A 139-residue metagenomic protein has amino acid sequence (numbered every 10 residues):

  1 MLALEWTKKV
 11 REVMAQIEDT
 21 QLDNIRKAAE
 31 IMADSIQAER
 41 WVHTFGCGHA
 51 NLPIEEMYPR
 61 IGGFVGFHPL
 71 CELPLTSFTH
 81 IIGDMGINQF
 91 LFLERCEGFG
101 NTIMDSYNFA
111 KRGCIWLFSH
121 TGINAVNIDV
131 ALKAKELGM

Functional and structural regions predicted by a protein language model:
M1, D19-D23, L91-E94: Short, surface-exposed alpha-helical recognition segments that flank or form part of ligand/macromolecule-binding
M1-D19: Generic N-terminal amphipathic, Lys/Arg-enriched alpha-helix
K9, K27, I31-S35, P53-E56 (+1 more regions): Residue-level detector of alpha-helical secondary structure
M14-N24, I115-N124: Short, glycine-rich nucleotide/cofactor-binding loops
T20-Q37, I103: A short, well-structured juxtamembrane/interface segment
E39-H43: Short active-site oxyanion
T44-M139: Glycine-rich phosphate-binding loops that contact phosphosugars or nucleotide phosphates
